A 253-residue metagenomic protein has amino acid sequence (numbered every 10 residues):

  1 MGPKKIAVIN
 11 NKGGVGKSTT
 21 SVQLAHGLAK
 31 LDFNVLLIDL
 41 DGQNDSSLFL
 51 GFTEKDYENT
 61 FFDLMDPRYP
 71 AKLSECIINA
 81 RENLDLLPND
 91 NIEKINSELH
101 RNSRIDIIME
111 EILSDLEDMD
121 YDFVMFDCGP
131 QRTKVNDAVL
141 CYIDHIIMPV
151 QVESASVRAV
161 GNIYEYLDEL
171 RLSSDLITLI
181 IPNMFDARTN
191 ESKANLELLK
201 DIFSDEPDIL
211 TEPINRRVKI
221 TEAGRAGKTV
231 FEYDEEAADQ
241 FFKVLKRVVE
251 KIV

Functional and structural regions predicted by a protein language model:
M1-V253: P-loop NTP-binding core
